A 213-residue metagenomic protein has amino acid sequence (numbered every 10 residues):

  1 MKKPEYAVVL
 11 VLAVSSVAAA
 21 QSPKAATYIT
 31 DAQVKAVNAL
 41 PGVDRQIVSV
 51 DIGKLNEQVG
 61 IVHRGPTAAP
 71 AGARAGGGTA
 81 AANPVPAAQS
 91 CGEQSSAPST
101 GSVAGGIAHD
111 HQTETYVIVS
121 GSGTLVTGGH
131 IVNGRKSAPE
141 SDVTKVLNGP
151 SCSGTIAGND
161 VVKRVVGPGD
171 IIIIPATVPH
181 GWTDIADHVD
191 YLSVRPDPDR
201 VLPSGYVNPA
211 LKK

Functional and structural regions predicted by a protein language model:
M1-E5: Positively charged n-region of N-terminal signal peptides that target proteins for export
A7-V17: Bacterial N-terminal signal peptides
A19-A108, Y206-K213: A short, N-terminal "cap"/entry segment at the start of jelly-roll beta-barrel domains of the cupin/DSBH fold
G105-A108, E114-V117, K163-R164, I171-I172: His/acidic/aromatic-lined binding-pocket segments of jelly-roll/cupin-type domains and related regulatory beta-sandwich
H109-G129, E140-S153: Short, conserved beta-strand element in jelly-roll/cupin
G134-V166: Double-stranded beta-helix
V165-I185: Conserved metal-binding segment of the jelly-roll/cupin
D187-G205: A short hydrophobic beta-strand segment most commonly corresponding to one strand of the jelly-roll/cupin
